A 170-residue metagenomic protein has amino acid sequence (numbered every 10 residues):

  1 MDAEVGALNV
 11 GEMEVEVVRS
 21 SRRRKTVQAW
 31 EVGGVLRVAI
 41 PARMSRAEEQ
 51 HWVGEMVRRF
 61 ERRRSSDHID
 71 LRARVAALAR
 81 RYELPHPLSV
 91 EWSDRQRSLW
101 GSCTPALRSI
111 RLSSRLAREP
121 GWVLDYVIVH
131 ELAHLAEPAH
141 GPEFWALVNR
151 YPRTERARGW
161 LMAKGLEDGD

Functional and structural regions predicted by a protein language model:
M1-Y126, L135-D170: Active-site-proximal or metal-binding-adjacent scaffold patches in catalytic folds
E131: Walker B catalytic acidic pair
